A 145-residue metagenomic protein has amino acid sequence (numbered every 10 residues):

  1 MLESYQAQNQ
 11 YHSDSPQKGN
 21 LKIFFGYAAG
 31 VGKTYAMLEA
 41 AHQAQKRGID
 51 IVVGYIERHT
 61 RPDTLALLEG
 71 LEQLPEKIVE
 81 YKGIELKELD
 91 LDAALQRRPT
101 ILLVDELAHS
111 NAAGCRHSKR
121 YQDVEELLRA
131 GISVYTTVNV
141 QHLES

Functional and structural regions predicted by a protein language model:
M1-Q17: Pre-Walker A adenine-sensing motif
Q17-K22, I132, N139-L143: ASCE RecA-like P-loop NTPase motor cores that couple ATP hydrolysis to mechanical translocation on nucleic acids
K18-Q96: Conserved P-loop
A41, Y121-L128: Short amphipathic alpha-helical segments and helix-helix/interface helices
D50, R98-I101, L127-T136: Loop/turn-to-beta-strand initiation segments
L89, R97, K119, L128: Catalytic, metal-anchored helix/loop core of enzyme active sites in primary metabolism
E106-Y121, N139-V140, S145: Conserved ATPase-coupling elements of RecA-like P-loop NTPase cores
